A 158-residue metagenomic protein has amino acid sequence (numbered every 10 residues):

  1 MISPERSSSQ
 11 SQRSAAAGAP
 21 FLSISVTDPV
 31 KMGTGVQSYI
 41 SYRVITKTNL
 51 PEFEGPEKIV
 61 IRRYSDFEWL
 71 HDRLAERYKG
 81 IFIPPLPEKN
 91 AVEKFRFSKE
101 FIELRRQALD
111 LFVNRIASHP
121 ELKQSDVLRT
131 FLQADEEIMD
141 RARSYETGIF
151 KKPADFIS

Functional and structural regions predicted by a protein language model:
M1-S158: Phox homology (PX) phosphoinositide-binding domain
